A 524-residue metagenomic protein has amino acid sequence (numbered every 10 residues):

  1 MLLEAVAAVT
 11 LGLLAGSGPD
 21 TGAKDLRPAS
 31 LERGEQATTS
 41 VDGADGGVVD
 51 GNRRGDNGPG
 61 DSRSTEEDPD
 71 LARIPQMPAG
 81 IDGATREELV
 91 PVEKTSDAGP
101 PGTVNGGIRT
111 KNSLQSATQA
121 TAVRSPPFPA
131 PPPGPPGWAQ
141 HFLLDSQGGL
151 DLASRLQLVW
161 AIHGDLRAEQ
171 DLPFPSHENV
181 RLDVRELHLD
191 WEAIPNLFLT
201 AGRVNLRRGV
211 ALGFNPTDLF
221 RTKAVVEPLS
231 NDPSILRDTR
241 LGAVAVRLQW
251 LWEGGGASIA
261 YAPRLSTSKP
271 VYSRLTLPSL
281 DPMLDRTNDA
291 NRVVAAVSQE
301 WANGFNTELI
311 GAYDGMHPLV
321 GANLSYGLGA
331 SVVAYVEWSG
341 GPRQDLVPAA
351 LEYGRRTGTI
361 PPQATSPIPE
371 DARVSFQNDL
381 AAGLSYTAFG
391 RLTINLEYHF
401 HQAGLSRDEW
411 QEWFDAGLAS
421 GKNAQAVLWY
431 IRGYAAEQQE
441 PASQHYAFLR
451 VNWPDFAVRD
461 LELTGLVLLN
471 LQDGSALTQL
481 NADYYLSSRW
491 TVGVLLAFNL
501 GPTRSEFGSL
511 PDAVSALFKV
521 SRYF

Functional and structural regions predicted by a protein language model:
A8-P136, D145-Q147, D151: N-terminal periplasmic/intermembrane-space "pro-region" immediately following the signal or transit peptide
I108-A120, W160-A168, A201-R203, I259-P263 (+6 more regions): Transmembrane beta-barrel strands of outer-membrane/channel proteins
P127-G134, D171-P175, S230-S234, S279-M283 (+7 more regions): Extracellular loop and loop/strand-boundary signature of outer-membrane beta-barrel proteins
P136-F142, V180-R185, R240-V244, L251 (+7 more regions): Residues that define the transmembrane beta-barrel architecture of outer-membrane proteins
G148, A153-R155, W301-G304, S325-L468: Detector for outer-membrane/organellar transmembrane beta-barrel domains, recognizing the amphipathic beta-strand
G149-S266, G501: Outer membrane beta-barrel
S154-L158, N196-L199, G254-I259, S266 (+5 more regions): Repeated loop/turn-to-beta-strand initiation elements of outer-membrane beta-barrel proteins
L248, A447-V451, L496-A497, L510-F524: Outer-membrane beta-barrel "beta-signal"
